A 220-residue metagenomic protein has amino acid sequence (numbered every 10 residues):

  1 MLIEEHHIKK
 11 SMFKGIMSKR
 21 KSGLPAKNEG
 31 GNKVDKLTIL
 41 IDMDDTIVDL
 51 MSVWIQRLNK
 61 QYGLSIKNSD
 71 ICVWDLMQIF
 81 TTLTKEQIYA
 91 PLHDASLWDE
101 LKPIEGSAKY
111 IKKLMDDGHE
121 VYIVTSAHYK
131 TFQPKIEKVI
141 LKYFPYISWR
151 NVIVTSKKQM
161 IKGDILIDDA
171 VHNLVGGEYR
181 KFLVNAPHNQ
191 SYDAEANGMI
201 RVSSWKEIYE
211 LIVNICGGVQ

Functional and structural regions predicted by a protein language model:
L2-I41, W54: Non-catalytic pre-domain segments flanking phosphatase-related domains
K33-T82: Active-site neighborhood of HAD-like aspartate-dependent phosphohydrolases
I66, V73-K112: Metal-dependent phosphoesterase signature
W98, S107-I140: Substrate-recognition element of Asp-dependent hydrolases with the DxDx(T/V) motif
V124-H128, E137, Y143-M160: A short, structured active-site edge motif that brings together acidic residues
I153-G177: Conserved Lys-Pro-Asp/Glu-containing loop-to-beta segment of HAD-superfamily phosphomonoesterases, centered on
D169-S203: Acidic, Mg2+-coordinating phosphoryl-transfer loop and its flanking beta/alpha structural elements, shared across
G198-Q220: Charged phosphate-binding loop/patch that engages nucleotide di/tri-phosphates or the phosphate backbone of nucleic
